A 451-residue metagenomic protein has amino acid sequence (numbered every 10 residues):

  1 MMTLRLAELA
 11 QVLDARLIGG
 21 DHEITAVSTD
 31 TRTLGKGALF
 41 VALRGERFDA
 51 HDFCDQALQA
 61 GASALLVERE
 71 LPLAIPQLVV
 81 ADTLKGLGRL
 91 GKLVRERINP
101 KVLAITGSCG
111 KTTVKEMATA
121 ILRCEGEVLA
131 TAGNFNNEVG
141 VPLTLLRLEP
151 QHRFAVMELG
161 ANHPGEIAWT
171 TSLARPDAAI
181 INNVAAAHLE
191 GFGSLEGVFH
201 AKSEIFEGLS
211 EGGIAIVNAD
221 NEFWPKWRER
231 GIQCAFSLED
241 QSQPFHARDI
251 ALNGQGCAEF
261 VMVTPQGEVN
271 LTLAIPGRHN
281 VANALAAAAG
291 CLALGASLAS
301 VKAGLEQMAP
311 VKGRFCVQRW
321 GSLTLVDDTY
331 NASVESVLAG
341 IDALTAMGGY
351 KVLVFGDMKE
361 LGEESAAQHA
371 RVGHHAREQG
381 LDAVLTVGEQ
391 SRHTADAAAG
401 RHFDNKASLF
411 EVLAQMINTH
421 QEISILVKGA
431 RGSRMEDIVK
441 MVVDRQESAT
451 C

Functional and structural regions predicted by a protein language model:
M1-R89, L93, A346-M347, H374-E389 (+1 more regions): N-terminal leader/targeting and accessory segments in enzymes
L9, A38, A57, L90 (+14 more regions): Residue-level signal for inorganic ion chemistry
L17, Q77-V79, V102, E127-A130 (+4 more regions): Conserved beta-strand scaffold positions in the cores of enzyme catalytic domains, especially in NTP/NDP-utilizing
R47, V311, T329-H402, A430 (+1 more regions): Active-site beta-alpha connecting loops in nucleotide-dependent enzymes
V67-A74, A178-L325, G349, H374-A383 (+2 more regions): Acidic, Mg2+-coordinating active-site environments of NTP-dependent enzymes
G86-A219, F223-I232, Q415, T419-Q421 (+1 more regions): Phosphate-binding loop of NTP-binding sites
I105, K312-R314, G432, D437-I438 (+1 more regions): ATP-dependent carboxylate/acyl-activation modules
